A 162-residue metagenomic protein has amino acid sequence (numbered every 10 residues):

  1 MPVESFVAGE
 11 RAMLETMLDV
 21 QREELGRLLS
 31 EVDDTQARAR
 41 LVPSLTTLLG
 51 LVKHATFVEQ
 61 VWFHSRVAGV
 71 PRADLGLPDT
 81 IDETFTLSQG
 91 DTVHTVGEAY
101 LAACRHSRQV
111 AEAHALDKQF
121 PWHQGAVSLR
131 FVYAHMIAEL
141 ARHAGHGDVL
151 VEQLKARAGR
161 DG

Functional and structural regions predicted by a protein language model:
M1-E4, R11-L29, D34-D82, P121-G162: Short, contiguous alpha-helical
G9-L14, T92-H94: Active-site rim elements
D82-F120, R130-I137, A141: Acidic/histidine-rich alpha-helical segments that form the ligand environment of transition-metal centers
